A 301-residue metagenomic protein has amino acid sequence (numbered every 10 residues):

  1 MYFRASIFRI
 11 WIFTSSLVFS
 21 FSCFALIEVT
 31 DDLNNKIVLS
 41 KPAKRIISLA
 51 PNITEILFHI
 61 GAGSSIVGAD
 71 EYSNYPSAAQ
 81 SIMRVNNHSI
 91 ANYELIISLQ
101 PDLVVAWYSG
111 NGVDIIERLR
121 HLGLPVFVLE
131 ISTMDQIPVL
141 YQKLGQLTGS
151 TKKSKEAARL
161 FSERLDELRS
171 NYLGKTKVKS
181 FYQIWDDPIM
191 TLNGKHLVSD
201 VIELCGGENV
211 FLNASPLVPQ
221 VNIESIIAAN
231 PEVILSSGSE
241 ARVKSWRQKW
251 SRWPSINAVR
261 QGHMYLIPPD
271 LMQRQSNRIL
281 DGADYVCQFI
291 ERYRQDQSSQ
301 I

Functional and structural regions predicted by a protein language model:
Y2-F3, F8-S15, S22-T54, T151-F181 (+1 more regions): Bacterial Sec-exported substrate-binding components of ABC uptake systems
D32-N34, V85-E94, A214-I223: Short helix-initiation/N-cap motifs at beta->coil->alpha
K44-L99, L103-Y108, V210, G238: A short, structured surface patch at a secondary-structure boundary
A50, Y108-S109, I184, A214 (+3 more regions): Short secondary-structure boundary segments
D70, K195-V218, G238, Y265-L266: His/Asp/Glu-enriched short active-site or ligand-binding loop at hydrolase and phosphoryl-transfer sites
Y75-A78, N111-K143: Flexible loop/hinge segments that line or gate small-molecule binding clefts
A91, Q136-V139, K143-Q146, K155 (+3 more regions): Structured C-terminal subdomain patch of bacterial secreted/periplasmic proteins
Y93-Q100, L122, V221-N230: Short helices/loops that flank or line small-molecule/ion binding pockets
